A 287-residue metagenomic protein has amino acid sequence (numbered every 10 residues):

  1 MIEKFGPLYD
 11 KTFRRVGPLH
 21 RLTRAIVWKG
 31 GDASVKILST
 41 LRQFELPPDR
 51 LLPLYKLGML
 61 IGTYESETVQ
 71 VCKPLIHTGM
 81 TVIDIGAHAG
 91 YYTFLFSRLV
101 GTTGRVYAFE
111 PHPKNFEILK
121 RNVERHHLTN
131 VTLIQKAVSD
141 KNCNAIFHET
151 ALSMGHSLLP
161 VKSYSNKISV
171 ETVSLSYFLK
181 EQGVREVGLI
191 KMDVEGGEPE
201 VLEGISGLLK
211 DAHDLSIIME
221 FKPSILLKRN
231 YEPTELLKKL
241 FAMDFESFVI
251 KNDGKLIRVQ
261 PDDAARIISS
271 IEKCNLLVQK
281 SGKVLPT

Functional and structural regions predicted by a protein language model:
M1-N122, H126, Y164, K180-V184 (+1 more regions): S-adenosyl-L-methionine
K4, Y177-T287: Conserved acidic-Pro-Pro-aromatic motif
L51-L54, M154, K222-S224: A short, flexible beta-alpha/helix-coil linker loop
I61-T81, L128, K141-I146, S153 (+3 more regions): Short internal loop-to-helix segment that lines adenine-nucleotide cofactor pockets
A87-A89, P113, D140, V194-G196 (+1 more regions): Short, glycine/acidic-enriched loop or turn micro-motifs at the edges of active sites
P113-F116, K120-G155: Core alpha/beta nucleotide-donor-binding catalytic domains of modification enzymes
Q135-K136, T172, M219: Short loop/edge segments at beta-strand edges and connector loops that shape dinucleotide/nucleotide cofactor-binding
